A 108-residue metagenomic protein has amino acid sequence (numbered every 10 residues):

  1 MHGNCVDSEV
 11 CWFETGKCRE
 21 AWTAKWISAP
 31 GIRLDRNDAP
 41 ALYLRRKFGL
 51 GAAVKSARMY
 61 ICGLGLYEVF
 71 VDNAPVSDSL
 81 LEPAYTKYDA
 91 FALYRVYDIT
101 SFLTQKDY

Functional and structural regions predicted by a protein language model:
M1-H2, D107: Short, aromatic- and glycine-rich surface loops/edge beta-strands on solvent-exposed regions
H2-C18: Extracellular fibronectin type III
C5-V6, A52-K55, A74: Structural helix-adjacent loops and short alpha-helical linkers that scaffold large soluble proteins
E9, L44, K55, G65 (+1 more regions): Residues that flank catalytic or metal-binding motifs in active/ligand-binding sites
F13-N37: Low-complexity, Pro/Ser/Thr- and charge-rich linker/hinge segments at domain boundaries
D38-L50, A92-D98: Short beta-strands within extracellular/lumenal beta-sheet-rich domains
F48-G51, K55-F70, Y108: Aromatic-lined ligand-binding clefts that engage carbohydrates, nucleic acids, or primary amines
V71-D107: Beta-strand-rich ligand-recognition modules
